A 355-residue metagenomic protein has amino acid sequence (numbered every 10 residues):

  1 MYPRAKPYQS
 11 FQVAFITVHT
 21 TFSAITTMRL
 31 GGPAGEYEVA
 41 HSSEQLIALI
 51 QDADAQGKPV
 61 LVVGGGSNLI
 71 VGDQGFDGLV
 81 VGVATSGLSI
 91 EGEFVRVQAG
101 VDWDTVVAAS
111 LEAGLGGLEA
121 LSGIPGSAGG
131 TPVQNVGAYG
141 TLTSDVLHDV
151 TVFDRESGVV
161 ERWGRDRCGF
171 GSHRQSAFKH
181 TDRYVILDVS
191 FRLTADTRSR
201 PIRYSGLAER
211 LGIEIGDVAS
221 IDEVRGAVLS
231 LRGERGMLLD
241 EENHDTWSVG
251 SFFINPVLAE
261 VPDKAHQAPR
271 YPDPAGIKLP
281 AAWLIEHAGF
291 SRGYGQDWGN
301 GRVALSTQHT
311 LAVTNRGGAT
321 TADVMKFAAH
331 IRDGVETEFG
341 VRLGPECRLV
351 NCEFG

Functional and structural regions predicted by a protein language model:
Y2-S157, E161: Anion-binding (especially nucleotide phosphate/pyrophosphate-binding) glycine-rich loop and adjoining beta-alpha core
T17-V18, A24-T27, L69, V160-D323 (+1 more regions): Phosphate/pyrophosphate- and phosphate-bearing ligand-binding catalytic cores of soluble enzymes
E112, T321-F327: Beta-rich strand-turn-strand
